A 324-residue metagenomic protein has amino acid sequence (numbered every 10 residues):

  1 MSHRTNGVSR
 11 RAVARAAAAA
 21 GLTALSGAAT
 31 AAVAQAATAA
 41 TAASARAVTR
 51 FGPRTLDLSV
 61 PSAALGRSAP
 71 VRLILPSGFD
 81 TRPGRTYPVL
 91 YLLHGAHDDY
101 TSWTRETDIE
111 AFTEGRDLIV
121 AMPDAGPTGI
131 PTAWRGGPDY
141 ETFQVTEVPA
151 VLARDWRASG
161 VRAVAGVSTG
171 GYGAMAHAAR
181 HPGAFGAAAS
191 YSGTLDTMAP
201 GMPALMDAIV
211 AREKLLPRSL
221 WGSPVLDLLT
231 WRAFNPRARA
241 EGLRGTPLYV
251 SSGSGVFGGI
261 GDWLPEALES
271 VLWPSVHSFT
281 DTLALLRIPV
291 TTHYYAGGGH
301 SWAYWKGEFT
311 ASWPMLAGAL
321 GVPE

Functional and structural regions predicted by a protein language model:
M1-V8, A19-S26: N-terminal secretory signal peptides
A12-A24, V33, A37-E324: Non-catalytic cap/lid and distal C-terminal segments of serine-dependent acyl enzymes
